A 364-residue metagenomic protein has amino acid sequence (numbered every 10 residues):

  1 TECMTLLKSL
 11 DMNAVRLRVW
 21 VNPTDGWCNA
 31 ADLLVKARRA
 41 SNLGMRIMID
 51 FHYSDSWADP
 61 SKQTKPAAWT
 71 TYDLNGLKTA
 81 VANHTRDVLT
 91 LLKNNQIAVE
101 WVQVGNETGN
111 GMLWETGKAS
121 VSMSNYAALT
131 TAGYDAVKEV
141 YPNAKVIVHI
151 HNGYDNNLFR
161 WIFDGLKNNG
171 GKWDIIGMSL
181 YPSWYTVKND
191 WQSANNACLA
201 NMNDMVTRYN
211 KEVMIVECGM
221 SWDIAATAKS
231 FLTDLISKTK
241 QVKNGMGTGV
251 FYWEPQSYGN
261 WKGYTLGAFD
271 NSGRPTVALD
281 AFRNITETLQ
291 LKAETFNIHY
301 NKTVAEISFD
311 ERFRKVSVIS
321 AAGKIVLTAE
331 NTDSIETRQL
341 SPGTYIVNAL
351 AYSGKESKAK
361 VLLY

Functional and structural regions predicted by a protein language model:
E2-A58, S120-I147, Q192-M202, V206-R208: Aromatic-lined substrate-binding rim segments of carbohydrate-active enzymes
V15-L17, I47-F51, E100-V104, V146-V148 (+3 more regions): Hydrophobic faces of well-ordered beta-strands that scaffold small-molecule active sites in alpha/beta enzyme cores
W20-N22, H52-S54, V104-G109, H149-Y154 (+3 more regions): Active-site beta-loop-alpha junctions enriched in small/polar residues
A30-A31, D59-G165, N169-W173, Y185-A200 (+2 more regions): Active-site cleft segment of glycoside hydrolase catalytic domains centered on the general acid/base Glu
D204-R208, D223-D234, K238-F296: Aromatic-rich peripheral "rim/lid" segments of glycoside hydrolase catalytic domains that contact and position glycan
L289-S317, S334-I335, Q339: Glycine-centered coil/turn sites that cap beta-strands in beta-rich domains
H299-Y300, A305-I307, T344-Y364: C-terminal tail/sorting-segment detector
V318-V326, Y345: Short, glycine-anchored, charge-dense loop/turn motifs used at functional sites
